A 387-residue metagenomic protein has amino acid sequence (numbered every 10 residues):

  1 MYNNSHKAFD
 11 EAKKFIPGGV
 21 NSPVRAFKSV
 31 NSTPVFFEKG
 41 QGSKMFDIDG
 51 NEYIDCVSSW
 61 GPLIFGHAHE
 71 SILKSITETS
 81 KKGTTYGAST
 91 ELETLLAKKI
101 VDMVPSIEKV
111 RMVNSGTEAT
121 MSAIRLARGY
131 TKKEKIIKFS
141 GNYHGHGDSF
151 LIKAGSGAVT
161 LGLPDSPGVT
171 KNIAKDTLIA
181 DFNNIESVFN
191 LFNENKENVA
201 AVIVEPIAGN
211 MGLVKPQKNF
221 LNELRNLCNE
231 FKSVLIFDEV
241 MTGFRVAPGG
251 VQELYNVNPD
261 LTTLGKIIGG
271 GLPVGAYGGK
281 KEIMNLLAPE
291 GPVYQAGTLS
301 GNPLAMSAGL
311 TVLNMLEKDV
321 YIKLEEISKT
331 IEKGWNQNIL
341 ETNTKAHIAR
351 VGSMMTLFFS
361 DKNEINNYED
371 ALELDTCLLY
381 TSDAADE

Functional and structural regions predicted by a protein language model:
M1-K39: Active-site-adjacent loop/helix segments that line or gate small-molecule/cofactor pockets in enzymes
A8-F9, K318-T356, S360: Conserved PLP-dependent catalytic core of the aminotransferase class-I/II
E52-K133: Glycine-rich loop-to-alpha-helix module at the N-terminal edge of alpha/beta enzyme cores
E78-K81, L304-K323, D361-I365: Amphipathic alpha-helix from the class-I
Y143-P206: PLP-dependent aminotransferase-class I/II
V214-V246: Catalytic PLP-binding core of fold-type I/II PLP enzymes
Y255-L286, G301-A308: Active-site PLP attachment segment
Y380-E387: Conserved small/polar residues in nucleotide/adenosyl-binding loops
